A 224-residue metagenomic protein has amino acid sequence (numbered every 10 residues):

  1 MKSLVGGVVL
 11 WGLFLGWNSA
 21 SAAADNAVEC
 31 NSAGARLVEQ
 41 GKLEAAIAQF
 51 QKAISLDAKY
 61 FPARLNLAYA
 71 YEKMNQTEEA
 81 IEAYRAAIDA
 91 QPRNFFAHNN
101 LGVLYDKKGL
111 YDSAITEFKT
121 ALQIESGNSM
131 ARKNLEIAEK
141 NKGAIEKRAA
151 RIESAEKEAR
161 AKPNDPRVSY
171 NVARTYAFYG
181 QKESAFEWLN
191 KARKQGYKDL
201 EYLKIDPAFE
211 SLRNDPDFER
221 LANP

Functional and structural regions predicted by a protein language model:
G6-G16: Bacterial N-terminal signal peptides
D25-K59, Y69-K73, A150, S154 (+1 more regions): Alpha-helical segment of the N-proximal tetratricopeptide repeat
N26-V28, F61-P62, F95-F96, S129-M130 (+2 more regions): Helix-start (N-cap) detector for alpha-helical repeat units in TPR-like alpha-solenoids, especially tetratricopeptide
N31, V38-E39, L65, Y69-E72 (+5 more regions): Position-specific recognition of the canonical hydrophobic site in helix A of tetratricopeptide repeat
Q40-K52, E72-A86, F96, K108-T120 (+2 more regions): Structural signature of tandem alpha-helical TPR/SEL1-like repeats, specifically the intra-repeat loop/turn
L56, A90, I124, A161-K162 (+1 more regions): Structural marker of alpha-solenoid helical repeat scaffolds
K140, A144-P224: Alpha-helical protein-protein interaction modules
